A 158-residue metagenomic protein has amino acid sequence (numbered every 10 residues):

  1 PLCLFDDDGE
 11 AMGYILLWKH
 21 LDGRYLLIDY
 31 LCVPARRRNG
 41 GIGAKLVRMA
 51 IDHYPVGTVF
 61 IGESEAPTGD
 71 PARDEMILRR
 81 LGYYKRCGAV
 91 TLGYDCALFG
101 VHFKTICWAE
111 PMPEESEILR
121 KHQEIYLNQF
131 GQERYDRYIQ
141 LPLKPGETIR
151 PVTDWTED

Functional and structural regions predicted by a protein language model:
P1, Y30, G43-A44, V59: A generic structural signal for ordered secondary structure
P1-A35: A conserved beta-strand-loop-helix scaffold within acyl/acetyltransferase catalytic domains
E10, P55, F99-V101: A generic structural signal for short, non-catalytic loop/turn and secondary-structure boundary residues
G13, N39-G43, G88: Glycine-centered flexibility sites
R24, V56-T58: Short coil/turn segments at beta-strand junctions that form active-site/ligand-binding loops
V33, N39-Y54, I77: Conserved acetyl-CoA-binding loop-helix of GNAT-fold acetyltransferases
F60-D158: Terminal substrate-recognition subdomain of acyl/acetyltransferases
